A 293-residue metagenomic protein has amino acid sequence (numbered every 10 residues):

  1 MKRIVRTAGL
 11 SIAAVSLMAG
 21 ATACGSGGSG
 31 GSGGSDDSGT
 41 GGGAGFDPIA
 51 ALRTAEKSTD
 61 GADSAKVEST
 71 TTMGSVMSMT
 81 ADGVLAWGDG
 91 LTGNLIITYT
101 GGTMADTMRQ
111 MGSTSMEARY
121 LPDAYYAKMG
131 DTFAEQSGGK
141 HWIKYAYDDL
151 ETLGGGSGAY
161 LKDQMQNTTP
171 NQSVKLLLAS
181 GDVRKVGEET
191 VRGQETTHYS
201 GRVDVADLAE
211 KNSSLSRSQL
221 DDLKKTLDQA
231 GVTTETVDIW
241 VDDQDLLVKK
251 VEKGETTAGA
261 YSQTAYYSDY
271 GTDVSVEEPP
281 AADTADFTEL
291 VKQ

Functional and structural regions predicted by a protein language model:
M1-A13: Bacterial N-terminal signal peptides that target proteins for export
R3-R6, G25-Q293: Subset-of-secretome marker
V15-L17: Extended, amphipathic alpha-helical scaffolds
A19-A23: C-terminal motif of bacterial Sec signal peptides marking the signal peptidase cleavage site
